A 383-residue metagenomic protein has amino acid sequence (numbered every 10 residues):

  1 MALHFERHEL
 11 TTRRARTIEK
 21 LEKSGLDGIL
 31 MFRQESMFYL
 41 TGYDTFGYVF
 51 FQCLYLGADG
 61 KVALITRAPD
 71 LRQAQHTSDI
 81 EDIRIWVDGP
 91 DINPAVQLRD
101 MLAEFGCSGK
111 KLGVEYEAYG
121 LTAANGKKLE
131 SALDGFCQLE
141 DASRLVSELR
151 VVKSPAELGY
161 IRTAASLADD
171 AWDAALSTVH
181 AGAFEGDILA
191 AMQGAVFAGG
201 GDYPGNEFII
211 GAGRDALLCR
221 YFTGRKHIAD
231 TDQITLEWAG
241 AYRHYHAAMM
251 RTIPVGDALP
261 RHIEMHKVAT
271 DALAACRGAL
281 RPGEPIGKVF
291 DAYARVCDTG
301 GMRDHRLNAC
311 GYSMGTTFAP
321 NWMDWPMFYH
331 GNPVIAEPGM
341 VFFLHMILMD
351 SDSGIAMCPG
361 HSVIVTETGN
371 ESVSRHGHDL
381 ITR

Functional and structural regions predicted by a protein language model:
M1-R383: Active-site neighborhoods and metal-handling regions in enzymes and metal-associated proteins
